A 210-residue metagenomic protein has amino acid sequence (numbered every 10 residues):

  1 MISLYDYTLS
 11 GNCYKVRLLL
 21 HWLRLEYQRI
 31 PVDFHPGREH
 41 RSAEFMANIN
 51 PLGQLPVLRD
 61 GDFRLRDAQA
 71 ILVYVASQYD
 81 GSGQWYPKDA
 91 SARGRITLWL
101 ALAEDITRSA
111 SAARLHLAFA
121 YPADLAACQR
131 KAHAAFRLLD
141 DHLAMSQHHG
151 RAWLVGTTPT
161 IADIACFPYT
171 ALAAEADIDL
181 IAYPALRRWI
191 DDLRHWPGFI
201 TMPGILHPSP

Functional and structural regions predicted by a protein language model:
M1-L9, Y14-A126, M145, G150: GST-like domain detector, emphasizing the conserved glutathione-binding G-site in the N-terminal thioredoxin-like
F34-H35, R187, H207: Conserved beta-strand edge residues that scaffold enzyme active sites
R66, S91, I181-A185, T201: Alpha-helix N-cap and coil->helix boundary residues
A76, Y169-T170, P203: Active-site-flanking alpha-helical
I96, G198-F199: Short beta-strand edge/turn micro-motifs at domain boundaries
L100-H195: GST-like fold's C-terminal all-alpha helical module
M202-P210: Terminal-tail/helix-coil boundary detector
